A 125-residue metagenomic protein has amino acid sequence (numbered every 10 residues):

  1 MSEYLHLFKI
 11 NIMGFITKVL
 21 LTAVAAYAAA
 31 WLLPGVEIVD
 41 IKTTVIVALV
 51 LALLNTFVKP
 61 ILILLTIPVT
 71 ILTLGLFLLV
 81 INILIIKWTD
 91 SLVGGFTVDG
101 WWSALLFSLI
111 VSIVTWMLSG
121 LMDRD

Functional and structural regions predicted by a protein language model:
S2-T56, I63, I67, I71-D125: Juxtamembrane, membrane-proximal amphipathic segments and lipid-exposed surfaces of hairpin/multipass modules
